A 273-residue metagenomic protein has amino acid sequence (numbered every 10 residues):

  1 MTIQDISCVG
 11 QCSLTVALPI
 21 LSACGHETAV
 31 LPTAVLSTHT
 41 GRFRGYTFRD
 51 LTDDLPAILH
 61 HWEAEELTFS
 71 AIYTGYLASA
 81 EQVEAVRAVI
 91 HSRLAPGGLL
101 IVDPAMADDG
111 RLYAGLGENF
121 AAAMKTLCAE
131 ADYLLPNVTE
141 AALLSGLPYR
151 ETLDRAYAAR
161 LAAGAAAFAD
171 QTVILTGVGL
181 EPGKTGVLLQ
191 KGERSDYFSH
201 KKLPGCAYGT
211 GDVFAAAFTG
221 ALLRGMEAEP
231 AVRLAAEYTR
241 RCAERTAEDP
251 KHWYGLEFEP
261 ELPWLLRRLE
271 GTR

Functional and structural regions predicted by a protein language model:
M1-V102, M106-A114, E261-G271: Conserved N-terminal subdomain of the carbohydrate kinase-like
C8, S195-G209: Short pre-catalytic strand/loop immediately N-terminal to key active-site residues, enriched for Gly-Thr
S13, A17, L51-D54, I58 (+8 more regions): General structural feature for long, well-ordered alpha-helical segments within catalytic domains of soluble enzymes
H26, H60, A64-L67, H91 (+6 more regions): Generic secondary-structure signature for well-ordered alpha-helical cores
A114-D196, G205, M226-E229: Conserved phosphate/ATP/ADP-binding segment of small-molecule kinases
L143, P204-A228, V232: Short, small-residue alpha-helix embedded
E229-R273: Charged C-terminal helix
